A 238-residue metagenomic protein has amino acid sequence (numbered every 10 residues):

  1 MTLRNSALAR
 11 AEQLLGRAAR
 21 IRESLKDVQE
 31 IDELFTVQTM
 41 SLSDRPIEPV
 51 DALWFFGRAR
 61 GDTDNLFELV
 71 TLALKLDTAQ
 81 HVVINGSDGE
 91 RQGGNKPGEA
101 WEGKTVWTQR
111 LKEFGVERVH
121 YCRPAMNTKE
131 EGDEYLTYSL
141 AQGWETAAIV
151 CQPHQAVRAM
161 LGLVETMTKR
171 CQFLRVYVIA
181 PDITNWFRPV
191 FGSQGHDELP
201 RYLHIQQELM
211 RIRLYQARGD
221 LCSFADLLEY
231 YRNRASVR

Functional and structural regions predicted by a protein language model:
M1-G192: A structural signal for short, hydrophobic/glycine-enriched beta-strand patches
C122, R188-R238: A conserved mid-domain beta-alpha-beta active-site/ligand-binding segment of alpha/beta enzyme cores
